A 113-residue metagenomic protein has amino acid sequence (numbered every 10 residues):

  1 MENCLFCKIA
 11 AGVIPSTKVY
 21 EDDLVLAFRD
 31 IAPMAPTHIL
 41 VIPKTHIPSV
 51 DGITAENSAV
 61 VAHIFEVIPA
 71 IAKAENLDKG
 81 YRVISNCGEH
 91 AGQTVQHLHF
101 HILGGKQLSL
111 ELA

Functional and structural regions predicted by a protein language model:
M1-A113: HIT superfamily nucleotide-processing domains
